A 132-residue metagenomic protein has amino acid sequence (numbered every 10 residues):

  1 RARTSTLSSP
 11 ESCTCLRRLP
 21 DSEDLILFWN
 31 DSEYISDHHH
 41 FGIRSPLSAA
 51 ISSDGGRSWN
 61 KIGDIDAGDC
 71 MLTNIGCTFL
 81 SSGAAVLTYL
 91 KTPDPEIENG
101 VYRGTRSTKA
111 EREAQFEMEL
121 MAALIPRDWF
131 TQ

Functional and structural regions predicted by a protein language model:
R1-Q132: Asp-box/BNR beta-propeller blade signature and adjacent active/binding-site loops in extracellular glycan-interacting
